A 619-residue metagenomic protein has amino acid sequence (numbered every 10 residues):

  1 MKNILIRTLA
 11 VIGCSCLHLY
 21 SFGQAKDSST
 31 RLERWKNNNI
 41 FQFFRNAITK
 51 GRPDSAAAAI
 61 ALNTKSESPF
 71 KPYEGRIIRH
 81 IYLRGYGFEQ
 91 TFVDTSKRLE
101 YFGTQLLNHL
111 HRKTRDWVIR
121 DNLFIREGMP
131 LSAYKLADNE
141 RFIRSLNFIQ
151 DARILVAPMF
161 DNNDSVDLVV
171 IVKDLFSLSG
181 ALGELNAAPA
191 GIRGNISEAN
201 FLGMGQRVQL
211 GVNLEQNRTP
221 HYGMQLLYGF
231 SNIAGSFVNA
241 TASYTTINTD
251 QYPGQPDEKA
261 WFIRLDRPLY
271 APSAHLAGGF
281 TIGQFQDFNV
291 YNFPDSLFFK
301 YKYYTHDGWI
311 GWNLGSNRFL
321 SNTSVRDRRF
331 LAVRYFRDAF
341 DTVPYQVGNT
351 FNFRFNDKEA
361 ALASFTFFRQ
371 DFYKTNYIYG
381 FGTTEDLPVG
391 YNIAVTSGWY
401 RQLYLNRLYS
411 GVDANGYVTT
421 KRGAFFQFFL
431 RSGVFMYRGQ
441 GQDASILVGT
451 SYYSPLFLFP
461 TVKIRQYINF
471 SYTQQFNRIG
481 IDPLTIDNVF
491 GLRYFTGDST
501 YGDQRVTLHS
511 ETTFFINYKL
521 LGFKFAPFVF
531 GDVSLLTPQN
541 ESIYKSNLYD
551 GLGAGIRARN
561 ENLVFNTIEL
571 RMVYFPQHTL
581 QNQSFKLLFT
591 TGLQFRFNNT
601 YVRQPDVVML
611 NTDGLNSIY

Functional and structural regions predicted by a protein language model:
K2-L5, F22-G441, Y452-Y619: Immediate N-terminus of the mature polypeptide
I4-S15: Sec-dependent N-terminal signal peptides
I446-L447, Q466: Extended C-terminal regions of large enzymes
